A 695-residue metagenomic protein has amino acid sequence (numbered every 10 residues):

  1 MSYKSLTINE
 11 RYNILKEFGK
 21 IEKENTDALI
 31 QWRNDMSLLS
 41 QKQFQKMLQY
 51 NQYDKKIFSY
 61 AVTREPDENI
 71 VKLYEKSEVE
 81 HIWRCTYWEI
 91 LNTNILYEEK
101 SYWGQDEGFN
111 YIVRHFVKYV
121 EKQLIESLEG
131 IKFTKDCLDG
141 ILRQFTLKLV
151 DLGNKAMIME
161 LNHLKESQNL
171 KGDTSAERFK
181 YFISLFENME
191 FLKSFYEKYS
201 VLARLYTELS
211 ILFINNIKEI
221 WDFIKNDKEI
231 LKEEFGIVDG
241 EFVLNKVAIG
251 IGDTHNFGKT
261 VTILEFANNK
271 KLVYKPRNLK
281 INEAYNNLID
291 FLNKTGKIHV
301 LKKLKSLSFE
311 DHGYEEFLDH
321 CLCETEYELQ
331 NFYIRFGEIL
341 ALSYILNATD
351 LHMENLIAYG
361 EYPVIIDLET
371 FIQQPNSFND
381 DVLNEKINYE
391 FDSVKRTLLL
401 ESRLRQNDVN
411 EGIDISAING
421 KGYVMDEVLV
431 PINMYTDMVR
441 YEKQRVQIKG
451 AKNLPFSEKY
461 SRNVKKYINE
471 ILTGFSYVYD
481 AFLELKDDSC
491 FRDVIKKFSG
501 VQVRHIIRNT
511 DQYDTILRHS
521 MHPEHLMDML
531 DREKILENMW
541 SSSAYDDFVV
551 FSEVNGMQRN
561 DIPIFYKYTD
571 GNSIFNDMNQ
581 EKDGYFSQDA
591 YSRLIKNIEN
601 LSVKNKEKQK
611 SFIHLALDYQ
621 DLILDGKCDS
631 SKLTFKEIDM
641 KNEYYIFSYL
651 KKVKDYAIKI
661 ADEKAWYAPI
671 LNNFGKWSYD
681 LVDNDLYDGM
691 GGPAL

Functional and structural regions predicted by a protein language model:
S2-E166, N188-W221, Y362-S648: C-terminal catalytic region of ATP-dependent kinase domains
F116-A348, Y362-V364: Conserved ATP-binding subdomain of kinase catalytic cores across diverse folds
F336, Y687-M690: Short alpha-helical patches at coil-to-helix transitions and adjacent helical residues in well-structured domains
D350-H352: Conserved tryptophan-centered aromatic signature that marks the ligand-binding surface of SH3 and related Trp-rich
E354-L356: Hydrophobic residue at the +6 position relative to the catalytic HRD Asp in the kinase catalytic loop
A358-G360: Activation-loop N-terminal segment of eukaryotic-like protein kinases
D625-D688, L695: Low-complexity, Ser/Thr/Pro/Gly-enriched N-terminal "stalk/linker" regions
